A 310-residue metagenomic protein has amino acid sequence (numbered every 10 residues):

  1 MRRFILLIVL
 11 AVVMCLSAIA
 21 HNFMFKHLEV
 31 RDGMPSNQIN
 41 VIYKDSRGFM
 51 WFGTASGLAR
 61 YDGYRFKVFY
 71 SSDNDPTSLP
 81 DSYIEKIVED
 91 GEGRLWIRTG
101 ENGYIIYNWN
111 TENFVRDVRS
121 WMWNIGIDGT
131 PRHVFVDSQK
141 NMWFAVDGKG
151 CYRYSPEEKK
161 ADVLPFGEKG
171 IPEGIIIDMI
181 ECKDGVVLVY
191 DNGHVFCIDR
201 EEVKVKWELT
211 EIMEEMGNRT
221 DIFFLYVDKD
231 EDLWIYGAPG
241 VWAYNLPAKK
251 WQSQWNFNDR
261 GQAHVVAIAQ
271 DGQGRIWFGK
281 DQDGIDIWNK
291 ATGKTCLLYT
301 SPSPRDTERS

Functional and structural regions predicted by a protein language model:
M1-R305: Carboxylate-rich, polar loop motifs that coordinate divalent cations or form catalytic acidic clusters
